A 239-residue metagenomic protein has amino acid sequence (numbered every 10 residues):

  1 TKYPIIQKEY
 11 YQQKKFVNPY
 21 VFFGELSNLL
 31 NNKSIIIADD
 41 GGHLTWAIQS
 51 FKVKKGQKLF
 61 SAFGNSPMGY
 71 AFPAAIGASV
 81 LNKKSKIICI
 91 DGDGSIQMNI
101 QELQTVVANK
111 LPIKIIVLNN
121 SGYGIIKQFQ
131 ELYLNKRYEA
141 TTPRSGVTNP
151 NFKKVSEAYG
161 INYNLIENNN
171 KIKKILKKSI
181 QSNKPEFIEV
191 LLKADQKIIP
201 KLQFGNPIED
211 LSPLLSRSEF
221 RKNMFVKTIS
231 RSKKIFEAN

Functional and structural regions predicted by a protein language model:
K2-P73, A78: Active-site diphosphate/adenylate-binding microenvironment
K8-E9, E131-I175: Conserved thiamine diphosphate
S34-I36, S85-I87, I113, K184-V190: Generic beta-sheet signal
D40-G42, N119-G122, L191-Q196: Glycine-rich beta-alpha junction loops
T45-G124: Thiamine diphosphate
Q57-S61, M98, K127, Y133-P143 (+2 more regions): Short beta-alpha connecting loops at secondary-structure transitions that line or flank enzyme active sites
K177-N239: Glycine/aspartate-rich loop-and-adjacent alpha/beta segment that forms the canonical ThDP
